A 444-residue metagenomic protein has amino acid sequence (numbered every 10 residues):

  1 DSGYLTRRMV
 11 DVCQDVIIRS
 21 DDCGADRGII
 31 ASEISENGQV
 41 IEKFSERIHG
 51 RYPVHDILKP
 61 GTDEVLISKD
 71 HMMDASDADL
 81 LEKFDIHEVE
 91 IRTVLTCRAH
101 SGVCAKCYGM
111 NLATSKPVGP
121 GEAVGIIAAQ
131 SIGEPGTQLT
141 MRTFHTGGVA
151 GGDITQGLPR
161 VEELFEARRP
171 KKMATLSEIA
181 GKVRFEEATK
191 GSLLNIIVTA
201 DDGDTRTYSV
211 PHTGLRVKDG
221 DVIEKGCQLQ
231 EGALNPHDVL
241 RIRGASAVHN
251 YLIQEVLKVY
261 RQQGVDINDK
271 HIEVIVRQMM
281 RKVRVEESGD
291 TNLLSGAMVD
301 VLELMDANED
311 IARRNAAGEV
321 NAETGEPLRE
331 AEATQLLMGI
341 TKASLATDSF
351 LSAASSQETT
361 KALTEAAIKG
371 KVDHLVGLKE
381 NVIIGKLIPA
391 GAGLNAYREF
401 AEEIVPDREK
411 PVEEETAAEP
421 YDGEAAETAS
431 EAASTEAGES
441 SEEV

Functional and structural regions predicted by a protein language model:
D1-V444: Intrinsically disordered, low-complexity regulatory segments
